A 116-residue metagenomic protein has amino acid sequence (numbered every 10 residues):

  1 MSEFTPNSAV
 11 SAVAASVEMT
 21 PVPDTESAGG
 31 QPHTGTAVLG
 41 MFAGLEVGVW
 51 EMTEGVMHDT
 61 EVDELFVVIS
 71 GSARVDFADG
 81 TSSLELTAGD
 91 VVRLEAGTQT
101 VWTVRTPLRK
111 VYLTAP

Functional and structural regions predicted by a protein language model:
M1-G48: A short, N-terminal "cap"/entry segment at the start of jelly-roll beta-barrel domains of the cupin/DSBH fold
F42-E61, E95-A96: Conserved short histidine dyad/triad with adjacent acidic residue
M52, T60-V75: Short, conserved beta-strand element in jelly-roll/cupin
L65, T81-S83, R109: Short, surface-exposed beta-strand-loop junctions and turns on beta-sheet-rich folds
D76-A78, T103: A generic structural motif
G80-A96: Short acidic-glycine-tyrosine-enriched beta hairpin
T87, A96-P116: Ligand-binding loop in jelly-roll beta-barrel domains
